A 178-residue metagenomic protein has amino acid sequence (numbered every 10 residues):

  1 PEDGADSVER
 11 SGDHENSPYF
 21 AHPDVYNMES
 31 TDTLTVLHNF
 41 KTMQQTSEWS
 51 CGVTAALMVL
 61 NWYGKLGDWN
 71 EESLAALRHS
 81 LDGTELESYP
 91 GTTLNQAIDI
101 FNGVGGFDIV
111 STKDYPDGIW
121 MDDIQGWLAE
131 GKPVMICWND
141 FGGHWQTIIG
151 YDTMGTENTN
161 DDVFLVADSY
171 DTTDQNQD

Functional and structural regions predicted by a protein language model:
P1-A5: Bacterial Sec-dependent N-terminal signal peptides
V8-E15, S50-A55: Short, mixed-charge, low-aromatic patches
R10-S30, L34-N39, S73-D178: Conserved active-site-adjacent core of cysteine acyl-enzyme catalytic domains
F40-T46, E71: Glutamine-centric residue-chemistry signal
Q44-N61, L86-F101: Active-site nucleophilic cysteine motif
M58-K65, Y151-M154: Active-site catalytic microenvironments for nucleophilic, acid-base chemistry
L60-N61, D68, D174-N176: Short, solvent-exposed loop/turn elements at domain surfaces
G64-A76: Short, well-structured active-site flanking segments
